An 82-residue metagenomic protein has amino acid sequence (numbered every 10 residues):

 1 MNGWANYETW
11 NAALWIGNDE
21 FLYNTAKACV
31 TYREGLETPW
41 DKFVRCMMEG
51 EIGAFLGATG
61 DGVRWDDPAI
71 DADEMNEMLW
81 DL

Functional and structural regions predicted by a protein language model:
M1-L82: Acidic interaction surfaces
